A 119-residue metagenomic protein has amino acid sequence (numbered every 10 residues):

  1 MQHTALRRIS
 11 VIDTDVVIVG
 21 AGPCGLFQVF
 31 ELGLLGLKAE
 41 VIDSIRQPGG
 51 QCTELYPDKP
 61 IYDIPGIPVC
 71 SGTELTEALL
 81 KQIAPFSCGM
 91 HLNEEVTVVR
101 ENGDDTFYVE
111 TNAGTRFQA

Functional and structural regions predicted by a protein language model:
M1-V16, E77: Extreme N-terminal leader/targeting segments of oxidoreductases
Q2-H3, T53-R116: N-terminal Rossmann-like dinucleotide/flavin-binding domain of flavoprotein oxidoreductases that bind FAD/FMN
D13-V41: N-terminal Rossmann-like FAD-binding beta1-loop-alpha1 element of flavoenzymes
V17-V19, R116-A119: Short hydrophobic core segments
L26-F30, K81, F117: A broad detector of short, well-ordered amphipathic alpha-helices that serve as recognition/interaction surfaces
I45: Residues in the short beta-alpha loop(s) of Rossmann-like NAD(P)-binding domains
P48-C52: A short beta-to-alpha transition loop/helix N-cap that caps and shapes the active-site region
